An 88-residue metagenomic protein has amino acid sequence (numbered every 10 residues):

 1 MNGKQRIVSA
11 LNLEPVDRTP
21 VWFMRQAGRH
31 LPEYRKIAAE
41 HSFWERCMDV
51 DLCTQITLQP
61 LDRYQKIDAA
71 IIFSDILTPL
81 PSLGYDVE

Functional and structural regions predicted by a protein language model:
M1-V87: N-terminal basic, low-complexity leaders that serve as flexible interaction/assembly modules and, when applicable, as
